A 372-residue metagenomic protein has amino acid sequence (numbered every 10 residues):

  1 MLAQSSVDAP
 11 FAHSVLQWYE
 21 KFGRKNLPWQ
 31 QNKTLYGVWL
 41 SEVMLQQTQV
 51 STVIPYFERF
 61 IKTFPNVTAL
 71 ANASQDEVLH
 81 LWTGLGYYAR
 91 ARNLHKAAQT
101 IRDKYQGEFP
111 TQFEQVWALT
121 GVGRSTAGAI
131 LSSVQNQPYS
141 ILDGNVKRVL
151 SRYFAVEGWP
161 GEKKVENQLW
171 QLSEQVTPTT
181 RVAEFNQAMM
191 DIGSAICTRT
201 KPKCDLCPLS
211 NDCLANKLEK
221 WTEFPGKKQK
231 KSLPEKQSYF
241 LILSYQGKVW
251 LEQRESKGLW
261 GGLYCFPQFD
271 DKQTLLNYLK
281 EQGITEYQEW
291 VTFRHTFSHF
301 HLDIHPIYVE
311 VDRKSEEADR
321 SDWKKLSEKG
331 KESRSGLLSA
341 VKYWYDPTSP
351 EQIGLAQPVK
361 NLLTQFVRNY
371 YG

Functional and structural regions predicted by a protein language model:
M1-K25, Q30-Q31, S194-G372: Intrinsically disordered, low-complexity, charged terminal extensions of DNA damage-control enzymes
L2-V7, H13-K203, L209-L218: Catalytic cores of DNA base-excision repair glycosylases
